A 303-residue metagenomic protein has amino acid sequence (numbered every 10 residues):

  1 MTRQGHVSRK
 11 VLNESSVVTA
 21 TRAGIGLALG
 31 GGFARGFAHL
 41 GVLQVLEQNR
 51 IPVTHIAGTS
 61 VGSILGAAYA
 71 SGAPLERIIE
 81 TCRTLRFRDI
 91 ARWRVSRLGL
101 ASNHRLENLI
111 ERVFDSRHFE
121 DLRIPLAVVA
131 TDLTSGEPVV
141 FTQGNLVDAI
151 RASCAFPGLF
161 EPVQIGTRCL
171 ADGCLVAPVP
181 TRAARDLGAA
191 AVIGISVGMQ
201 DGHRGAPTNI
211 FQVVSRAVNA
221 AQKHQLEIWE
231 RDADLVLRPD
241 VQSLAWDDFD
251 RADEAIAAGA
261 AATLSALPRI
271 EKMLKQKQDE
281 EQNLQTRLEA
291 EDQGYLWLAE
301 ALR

Functional and structural regions predicted by a protein language model:
M1-T59, A67-R303: Patatin-like phospholipase
